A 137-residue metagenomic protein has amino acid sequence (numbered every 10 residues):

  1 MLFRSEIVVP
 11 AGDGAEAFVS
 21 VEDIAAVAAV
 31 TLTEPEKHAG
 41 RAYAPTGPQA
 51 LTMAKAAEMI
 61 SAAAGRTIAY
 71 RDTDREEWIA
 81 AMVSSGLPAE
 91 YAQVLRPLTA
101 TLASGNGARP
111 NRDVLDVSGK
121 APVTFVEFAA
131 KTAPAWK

Functional and structural regions predicted by a protein language model:
M1-A69, T73-S85, A89-Y91, P97-S104 (+1 more regions): Oxidoreductase cofactor-interface core, primarily capturing Rossmann-like NAD(P)-dependent enzymes
V19, L51, R109, K120-V123: Conserved active-site and cofactor/substrate-binding residues in soluble primary-metabolism enzymes
E34, V117-K120: Histidine kinase transmitter module recognition
G105-A108, A130: Short, hydrophobic/aliphatic alpha-helical segments
G107-D116: Short helix/strand-capping connector loops at secondary-structure junctions
D113, A121-K137: Amphipathic terminal alpha-helices
